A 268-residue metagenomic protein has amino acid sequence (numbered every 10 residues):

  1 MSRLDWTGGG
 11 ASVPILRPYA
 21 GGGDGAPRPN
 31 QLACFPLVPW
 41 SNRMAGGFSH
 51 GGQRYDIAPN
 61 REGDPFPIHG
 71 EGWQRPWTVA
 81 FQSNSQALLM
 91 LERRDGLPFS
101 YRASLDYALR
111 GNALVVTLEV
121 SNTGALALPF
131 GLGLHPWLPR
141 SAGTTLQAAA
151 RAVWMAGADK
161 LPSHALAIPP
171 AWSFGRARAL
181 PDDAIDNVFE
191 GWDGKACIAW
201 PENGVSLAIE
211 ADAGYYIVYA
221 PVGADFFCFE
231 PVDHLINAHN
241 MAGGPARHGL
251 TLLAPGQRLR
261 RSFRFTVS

Functional and structural regions predicted by a protein language model:
M1-R61, C228: Acidic-aromatic substrate-binding/catalytic surfaces of carbohydrate-active enzymes
G8, E92-F130, L134-P136: Acidic, contiguous internal or C-terminal segments within carbohydrate-active enzymes that form a structured patch used
G47, W77, S104-D106, H248-L253: Beta-strand-rich interaction surfaces with strong enrichment in secreted/lumenal proteins
F48-D56, L118, T251-V267: Short Pro-Gly-centered flexible turn/kink motifs
P59-G111: Extended, loop-rich substrate-binding clefts of extracytoplasmic carbohydrate-active enzymes
P129, W137-D212: Active-site/ligand-binding surface loops and adjacent short beta/alpha elements that line catalytic pockets across
W200-I236: Glycine-rich active-site loops that engage anionic ligands at enzyme catalytic sites
C228-L252: A conserved acidic, glycine/proline-rich C-terminal tail/linker
